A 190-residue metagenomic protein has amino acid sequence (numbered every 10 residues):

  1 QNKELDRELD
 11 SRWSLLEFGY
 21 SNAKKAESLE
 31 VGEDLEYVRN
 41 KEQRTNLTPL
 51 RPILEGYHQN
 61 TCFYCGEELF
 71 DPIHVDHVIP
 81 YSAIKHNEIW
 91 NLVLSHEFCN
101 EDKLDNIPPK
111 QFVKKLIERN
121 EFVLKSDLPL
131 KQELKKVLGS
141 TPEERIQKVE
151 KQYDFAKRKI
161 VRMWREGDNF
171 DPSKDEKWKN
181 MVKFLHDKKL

Functional and structural regions predicted by a protein language model:
Q1-N2, P109, T141: Helix N-terminus capping/helix-initiation residues
N2-T61, H86: Short, charged surface segments at domain edges that flank catalytic/cofactor-binding sites
K25-D34, N40, K103-P109, N120-L124: Anionic ligand-binding catalytic core segments
G56, Y64-L94, K103-E118: Histidine-centered nuclease catalytic patch
L92-D105, L124-K148: Short Fe-S-cluster ligation motifs
N120-L124, Q132, E150-K151, K159-V161: Flanking helices and flexible, charged tails adjoining ferredoxin-like Fe-S electron-transfer domains in multi-subunit
R145-L190: C-terminal, charged low-complexity interaction regions
